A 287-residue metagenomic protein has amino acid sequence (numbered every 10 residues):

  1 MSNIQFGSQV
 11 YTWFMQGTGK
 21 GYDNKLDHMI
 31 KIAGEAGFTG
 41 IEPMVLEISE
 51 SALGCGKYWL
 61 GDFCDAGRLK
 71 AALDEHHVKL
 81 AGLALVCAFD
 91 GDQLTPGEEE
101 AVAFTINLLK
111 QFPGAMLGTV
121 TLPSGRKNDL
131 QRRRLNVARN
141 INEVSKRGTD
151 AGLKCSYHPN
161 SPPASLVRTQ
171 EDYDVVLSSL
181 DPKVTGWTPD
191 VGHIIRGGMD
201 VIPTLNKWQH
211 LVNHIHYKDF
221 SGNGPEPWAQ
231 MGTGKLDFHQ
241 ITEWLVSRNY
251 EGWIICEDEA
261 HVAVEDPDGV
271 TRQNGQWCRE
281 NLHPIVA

Functional and structural regions predicted by a protein language model:
M1-T39, D74, A101-A103, P113 (+2 more regions): Histidine-acidic metal/acid-base catalytic patches
W13, E47-E50, F89-D90, L122-K127 (+1 more regions): Conserved radical SAM core fold
G19-K20, W59-L60, P96, R134-L135 (+1 more regions): Residue-level marker of alpha-helix boundaries and capping positions
K31-G34, A66-R68, A72-G82, C87-W187 (+2 more regions): Active-site acidic/histidine proton-transfer and metal-coordination neighborhood in alpha/beta enzyme cores
A36, I41-E50, G82-L85: Short, conserved active-site loops that position catalytic residues or coordinate cofactors/metal ions across diverse
E42-K70, S124-G125: Glycine-rich, proline-tolerant flexible connector loops at the mouths of alpha/beta enzymes
M44, V86, V120, K218 (+1 more regions): Conserved residues at the C-terminal ends of beta-strands
G56-L60, C87-T95, G192, Q230: The substrate-binding groove and active-site-proximal loops of carbohydrate-active enzymes, especially glycoside
